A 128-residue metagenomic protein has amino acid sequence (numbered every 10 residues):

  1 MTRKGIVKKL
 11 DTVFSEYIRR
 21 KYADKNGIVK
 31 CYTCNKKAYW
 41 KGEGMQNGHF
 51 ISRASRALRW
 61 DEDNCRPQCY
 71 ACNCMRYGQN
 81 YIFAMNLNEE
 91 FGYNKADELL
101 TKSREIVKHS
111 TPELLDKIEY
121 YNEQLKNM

Functional and structural regions predicted by a protein language model:
M1-K30, V107-P112: Short, charged surface segments at domain edges that flank catalytic/cofactor-binding sites
I6, A57, M75: Conserved aromatic-histidine-acidic binding/catalytic patches
K30-N64: Histidine-centered nuclease catalytic patch
K36, C65-G92: Short Cys/His-centered divalent metal-binding micro-motifs
I51-C65, N88-K102: Short microdomains enriched in Cys/His and/or Lys/Arg
K95-M128: Short flanking/linker segments adjacent to small metal-binding domains or redox-active Cys/His motifs
